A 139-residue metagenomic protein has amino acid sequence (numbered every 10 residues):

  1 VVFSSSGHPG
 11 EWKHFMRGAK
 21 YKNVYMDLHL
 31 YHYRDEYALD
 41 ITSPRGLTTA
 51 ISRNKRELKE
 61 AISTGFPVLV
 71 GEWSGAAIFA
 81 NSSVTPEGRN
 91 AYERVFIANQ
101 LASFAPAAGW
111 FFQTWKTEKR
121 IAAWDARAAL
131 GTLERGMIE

Functional and structural regions predicted by a protein language model:
V1-A98: Extracellular glycoside hydrolase catalytic/binding regions
T85-E139: Aromatic-rich peripheral "rim/lid" segments of glycoside hydrolase catalytic domains that contact and position glycan
